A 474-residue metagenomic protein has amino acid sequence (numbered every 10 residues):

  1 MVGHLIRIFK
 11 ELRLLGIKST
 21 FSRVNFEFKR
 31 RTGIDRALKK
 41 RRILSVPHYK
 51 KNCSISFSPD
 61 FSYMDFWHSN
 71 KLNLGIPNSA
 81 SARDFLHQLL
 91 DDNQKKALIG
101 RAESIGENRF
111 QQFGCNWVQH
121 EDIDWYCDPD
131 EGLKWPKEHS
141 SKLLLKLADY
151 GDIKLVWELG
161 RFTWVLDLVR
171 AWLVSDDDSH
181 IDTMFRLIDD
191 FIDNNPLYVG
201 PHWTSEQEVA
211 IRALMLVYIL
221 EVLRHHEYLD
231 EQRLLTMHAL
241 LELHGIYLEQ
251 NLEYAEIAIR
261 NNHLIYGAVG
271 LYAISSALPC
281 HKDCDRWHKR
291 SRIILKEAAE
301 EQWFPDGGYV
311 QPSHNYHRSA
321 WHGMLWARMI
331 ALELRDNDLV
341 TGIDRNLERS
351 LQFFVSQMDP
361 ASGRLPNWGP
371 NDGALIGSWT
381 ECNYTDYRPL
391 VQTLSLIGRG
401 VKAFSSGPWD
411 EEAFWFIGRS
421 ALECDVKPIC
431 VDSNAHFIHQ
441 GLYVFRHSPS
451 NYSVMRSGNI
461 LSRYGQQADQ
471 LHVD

Functional and structural regions predicted by a protein language model:
M1-P47: Alpha-helical membrane-targeting segments
V2-I8, I17, A82-R83, K95 (+1 more regions): Short amphipathic alpha-helical segments that mediate assembly, nucleic-acid/protein binding, or membrane association
L15, S19, R31, D35 (+9 more regions): Short secondary-structure junctions and interdomain/linker hinges
V24, F113-G114, W203-S205, I259-L264 (+2 more regions): Short coil/turn segments at secondary-structure boundaries
R31-L147, K154-E158: Extended, charge-enriched "interface" segments that sit outside catalytic cores
C115-N116, Y126-D130, D167, N251 (+2 more regions): Structured loops at beta-to-helix junctions and adjacent beta-edge loops in soluble globular domains
G132-K146, Y150-L351, Q357-M358: Aromatic-lined, polymer-binding surfaces characteristic of secreted/periplasmic polysaccharide-degrading enzymes
F304, G308-D474: Carbohydrate-active enzyme catalytic cores, enriched for enzymes that act on polyanionic acidic polysaccharides
